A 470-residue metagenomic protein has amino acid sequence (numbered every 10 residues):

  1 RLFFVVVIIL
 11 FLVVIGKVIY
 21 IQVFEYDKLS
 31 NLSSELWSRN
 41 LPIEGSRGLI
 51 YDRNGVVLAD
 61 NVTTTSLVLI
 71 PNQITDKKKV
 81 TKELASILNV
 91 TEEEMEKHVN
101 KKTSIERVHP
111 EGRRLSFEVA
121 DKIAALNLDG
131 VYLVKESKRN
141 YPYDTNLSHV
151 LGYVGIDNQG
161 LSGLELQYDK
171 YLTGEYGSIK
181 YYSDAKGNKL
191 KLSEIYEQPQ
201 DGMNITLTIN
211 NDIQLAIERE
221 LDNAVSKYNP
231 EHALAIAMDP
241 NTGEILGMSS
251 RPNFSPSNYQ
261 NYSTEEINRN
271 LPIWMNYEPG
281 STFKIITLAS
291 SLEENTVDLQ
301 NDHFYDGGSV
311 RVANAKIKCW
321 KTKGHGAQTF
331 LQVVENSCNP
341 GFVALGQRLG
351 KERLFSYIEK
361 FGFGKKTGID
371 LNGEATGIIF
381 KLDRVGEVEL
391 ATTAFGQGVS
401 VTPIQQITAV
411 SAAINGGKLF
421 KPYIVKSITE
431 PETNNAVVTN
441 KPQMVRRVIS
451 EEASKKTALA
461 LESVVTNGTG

Functional and structural regions predicted by a protein language model:
R1-K28: Hydrophobic alpha-helical transmembrane signal-anchor segments
W37-R39, T65-Q73, T81-A85, I105-R113 (+9 more regions): Second-shell loop/turn segments in exported
L41, G45-N89: Juxtamembrane extramembrane loops of integral membrane proteins
P42-S46, Y176, N229-H232, F304: Short, small/polar residue-rich loop motifs at catalytic or cofactor-binding pockets
A59, D184-E194, A235-S281, I286-G470: Beta-lactam-recognizing serine transpeptidase/beta-lactamase-like catalytic domain environment
K78-K82, S86, E93, K97 (+19 more regions): Solvent-exposed, polar/charged alpha-helical surfaces in well-ordered, non-transmembrane soluble domains, broadly
K79-S86, N100-G202: Small/polar-residue-rich segments within soluble enzyme cores
K189-A233: Conserved, well-ordered alpha-helix/loop/beta-strand core segments that scaffold catalytic motifs
